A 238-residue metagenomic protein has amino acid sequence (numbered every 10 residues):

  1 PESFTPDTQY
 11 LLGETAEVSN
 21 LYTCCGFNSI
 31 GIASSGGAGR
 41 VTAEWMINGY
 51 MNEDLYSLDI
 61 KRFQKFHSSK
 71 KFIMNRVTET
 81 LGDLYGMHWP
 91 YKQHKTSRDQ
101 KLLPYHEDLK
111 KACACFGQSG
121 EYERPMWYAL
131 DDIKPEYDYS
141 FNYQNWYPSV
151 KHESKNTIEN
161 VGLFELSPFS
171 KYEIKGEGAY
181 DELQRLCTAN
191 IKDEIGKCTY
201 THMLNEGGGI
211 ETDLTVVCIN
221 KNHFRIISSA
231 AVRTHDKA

Functional and structural regions predicted by a protein language model:
P1-K101: C-terminal catalytic lobe of FAD-dependent flavoproteins
E53-D54, I60-A238: Glycine/proline-enriched, intrinsically flexible loops and inter-domain linkers
